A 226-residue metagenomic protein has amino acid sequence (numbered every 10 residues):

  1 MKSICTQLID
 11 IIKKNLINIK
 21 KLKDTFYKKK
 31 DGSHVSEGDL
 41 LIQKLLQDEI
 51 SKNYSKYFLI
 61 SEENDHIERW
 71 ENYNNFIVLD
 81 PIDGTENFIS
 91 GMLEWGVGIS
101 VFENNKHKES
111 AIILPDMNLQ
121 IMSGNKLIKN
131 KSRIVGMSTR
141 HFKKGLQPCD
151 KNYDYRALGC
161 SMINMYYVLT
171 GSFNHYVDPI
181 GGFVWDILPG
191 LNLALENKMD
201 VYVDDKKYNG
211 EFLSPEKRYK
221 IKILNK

Functional and structural regions predicted by a protein language model:
M1-I82: N-terminal subdomain of lithium-sensitive/metallo-dependent phosphomonoesterases centered on the IMPase/IPPase/PAP
L40, E63, P81-G84, P115 (+3 more regions): Generic detector of well-ordered alpha-helical packing
E71-G124: DPxDG-like acidic metal-binding loop motif
N130-K226: An extended, acidic
